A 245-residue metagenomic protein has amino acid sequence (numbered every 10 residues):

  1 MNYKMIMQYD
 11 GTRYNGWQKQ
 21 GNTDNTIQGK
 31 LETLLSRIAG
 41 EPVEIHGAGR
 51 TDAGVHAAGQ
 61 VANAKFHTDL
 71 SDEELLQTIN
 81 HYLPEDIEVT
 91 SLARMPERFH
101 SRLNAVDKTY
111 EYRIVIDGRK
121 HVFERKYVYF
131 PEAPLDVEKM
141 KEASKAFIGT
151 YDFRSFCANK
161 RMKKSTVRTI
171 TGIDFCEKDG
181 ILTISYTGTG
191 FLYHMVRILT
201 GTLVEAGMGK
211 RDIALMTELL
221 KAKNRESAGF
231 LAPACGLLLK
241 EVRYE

Functional and structural regions predicted by a protein language model:
M1-E245: Structured-RNA-binding interfaces characteristic of tRNA pseudouridine synthases
